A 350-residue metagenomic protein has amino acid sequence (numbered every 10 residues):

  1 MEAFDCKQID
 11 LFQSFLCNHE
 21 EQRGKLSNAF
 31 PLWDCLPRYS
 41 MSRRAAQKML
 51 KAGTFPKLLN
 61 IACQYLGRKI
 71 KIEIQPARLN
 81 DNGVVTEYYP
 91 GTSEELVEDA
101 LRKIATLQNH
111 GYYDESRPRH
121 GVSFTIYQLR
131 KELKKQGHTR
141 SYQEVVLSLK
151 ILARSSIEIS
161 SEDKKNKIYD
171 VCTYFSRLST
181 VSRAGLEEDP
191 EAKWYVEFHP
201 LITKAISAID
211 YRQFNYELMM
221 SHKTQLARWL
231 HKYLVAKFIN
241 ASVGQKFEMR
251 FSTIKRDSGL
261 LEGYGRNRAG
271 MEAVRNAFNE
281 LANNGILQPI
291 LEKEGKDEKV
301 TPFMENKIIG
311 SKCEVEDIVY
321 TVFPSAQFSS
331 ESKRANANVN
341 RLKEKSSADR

Functional and structural regions predicted by a protein language model:
M1-R350: Charged, alpha-helix-forming regions
